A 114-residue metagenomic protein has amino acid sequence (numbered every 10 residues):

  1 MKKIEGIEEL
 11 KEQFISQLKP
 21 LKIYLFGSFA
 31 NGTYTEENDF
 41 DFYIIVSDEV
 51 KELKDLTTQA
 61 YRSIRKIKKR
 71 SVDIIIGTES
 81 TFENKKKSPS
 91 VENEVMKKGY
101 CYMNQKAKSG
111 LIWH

Functional and structural regions predicted by a protein language model:
M1-K22, A30-E36, V46-H114: Catalytic core of pol beta-like nucleotidyltransferases
D41-I45: Short, aliphatic-rich beta-strand segments
